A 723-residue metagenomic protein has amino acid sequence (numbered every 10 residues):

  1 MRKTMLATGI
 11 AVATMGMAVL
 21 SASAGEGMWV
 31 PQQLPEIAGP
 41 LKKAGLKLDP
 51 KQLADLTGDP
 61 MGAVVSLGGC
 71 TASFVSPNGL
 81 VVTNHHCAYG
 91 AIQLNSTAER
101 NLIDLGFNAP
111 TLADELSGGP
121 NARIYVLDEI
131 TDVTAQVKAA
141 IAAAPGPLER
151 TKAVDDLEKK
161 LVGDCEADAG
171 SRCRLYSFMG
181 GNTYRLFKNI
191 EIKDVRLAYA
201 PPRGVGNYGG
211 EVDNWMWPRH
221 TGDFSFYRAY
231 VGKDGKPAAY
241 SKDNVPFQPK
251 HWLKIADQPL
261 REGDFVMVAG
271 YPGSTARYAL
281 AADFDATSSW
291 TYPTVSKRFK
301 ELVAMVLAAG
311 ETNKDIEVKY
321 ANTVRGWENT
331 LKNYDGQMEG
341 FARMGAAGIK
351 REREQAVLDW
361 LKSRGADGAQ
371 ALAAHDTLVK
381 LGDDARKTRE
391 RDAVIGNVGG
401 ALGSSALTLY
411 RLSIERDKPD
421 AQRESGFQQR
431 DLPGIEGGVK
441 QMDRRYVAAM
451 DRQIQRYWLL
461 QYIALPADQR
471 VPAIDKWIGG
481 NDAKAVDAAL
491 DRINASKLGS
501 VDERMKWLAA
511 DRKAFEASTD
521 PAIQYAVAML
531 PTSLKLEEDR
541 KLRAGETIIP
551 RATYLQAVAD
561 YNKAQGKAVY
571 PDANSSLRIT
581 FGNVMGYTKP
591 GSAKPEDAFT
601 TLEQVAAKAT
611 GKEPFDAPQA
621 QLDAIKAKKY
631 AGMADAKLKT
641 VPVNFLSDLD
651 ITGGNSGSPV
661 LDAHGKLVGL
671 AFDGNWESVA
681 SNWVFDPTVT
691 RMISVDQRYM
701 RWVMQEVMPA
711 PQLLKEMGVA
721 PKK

Functional and structural regions predicted by a protein language model:
R2-K723: Terminal presequence/propeptide segments associated with secretion/organelle targeting and zymogen/polyprotein
